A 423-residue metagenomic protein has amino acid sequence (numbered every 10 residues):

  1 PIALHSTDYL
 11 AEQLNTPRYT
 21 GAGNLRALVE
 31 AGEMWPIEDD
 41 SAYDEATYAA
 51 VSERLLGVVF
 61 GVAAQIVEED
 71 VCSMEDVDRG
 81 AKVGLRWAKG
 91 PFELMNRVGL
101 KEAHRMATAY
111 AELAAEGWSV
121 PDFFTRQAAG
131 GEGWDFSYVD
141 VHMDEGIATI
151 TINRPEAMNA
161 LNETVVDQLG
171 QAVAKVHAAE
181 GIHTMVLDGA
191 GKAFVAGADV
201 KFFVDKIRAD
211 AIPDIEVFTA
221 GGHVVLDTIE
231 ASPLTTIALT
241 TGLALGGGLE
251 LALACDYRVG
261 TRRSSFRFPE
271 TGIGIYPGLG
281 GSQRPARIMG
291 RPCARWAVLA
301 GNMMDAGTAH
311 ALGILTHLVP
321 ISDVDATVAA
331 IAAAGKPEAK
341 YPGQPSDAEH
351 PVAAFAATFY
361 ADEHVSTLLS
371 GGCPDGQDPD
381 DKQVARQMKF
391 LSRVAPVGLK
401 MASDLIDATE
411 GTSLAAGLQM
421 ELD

Functional and structural regions predicted by a protein language model:
P1-E145, N153-E156, K206, D210 (+2 more regions): N-terminal glycine-rich phosphate-binding loop for ADP-containing cofactors
A129-K192, A209, P213, F218-A220 (+1 more regions): Conserved CoA-thioester-binding segment of acyl-CoA-metabolizing enzymes
I150, R154, Q168-L169, L187 (+6 more regions): Terminal peptide-recognition signature
A174, K201-T241, G281-Q283: An acidic, glycine-rich surface segment that forms the CoA-thioester-binding/catalytic face of crotonase-fold enzymes
G191-D205: Amphipathic alpha-helical interaction surfaces in cytosolic regulatory modules
V225-I273, P277, A297, N302-A306: Glycine-rich beta-to-alpha active-site loop
Q283-P292: Hydrophobic, secondary-structure "cap" segments at the distal end of domains
P292-V328: Contiguous mid-protein beta-loop-alpha structural module that forms a pocket-lining wall or clamp of enzyme active
